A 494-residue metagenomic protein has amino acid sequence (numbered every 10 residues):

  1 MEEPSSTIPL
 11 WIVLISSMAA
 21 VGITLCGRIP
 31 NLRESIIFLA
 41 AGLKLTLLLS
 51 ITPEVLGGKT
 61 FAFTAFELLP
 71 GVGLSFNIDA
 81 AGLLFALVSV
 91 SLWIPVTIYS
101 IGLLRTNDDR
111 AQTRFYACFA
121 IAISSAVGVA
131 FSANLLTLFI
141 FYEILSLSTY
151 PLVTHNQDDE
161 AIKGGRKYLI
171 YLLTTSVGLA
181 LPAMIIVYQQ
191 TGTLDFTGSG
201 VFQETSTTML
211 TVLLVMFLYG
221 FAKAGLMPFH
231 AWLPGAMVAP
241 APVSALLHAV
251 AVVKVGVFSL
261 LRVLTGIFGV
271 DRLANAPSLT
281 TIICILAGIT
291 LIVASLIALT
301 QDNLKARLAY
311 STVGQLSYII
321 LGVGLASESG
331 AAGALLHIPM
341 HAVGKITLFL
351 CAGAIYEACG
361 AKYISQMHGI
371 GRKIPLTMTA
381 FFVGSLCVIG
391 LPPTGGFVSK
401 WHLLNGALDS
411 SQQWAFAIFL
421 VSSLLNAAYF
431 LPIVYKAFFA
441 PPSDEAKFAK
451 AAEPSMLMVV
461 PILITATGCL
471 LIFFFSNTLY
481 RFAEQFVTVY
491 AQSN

Functional and structural regions predicted by a protein language model:
M1-I8, V21-A117, G192-V201, E484-Y490: Transmembrane helix-loop-helix hairpins at membrane boundaries of multipass inner-membrane proteins
S5, I12, A224, L457-M458 (+1 more regions): Hydrophobic alpha-helical transmembrane segments of integral membrane proteins, especially lipid-exposed positions
P9-S16, R33-L47, G82-S89, F115-A122 (+5 more regions): Hydrophobic alpha-helical transmembrane segments of polytopic
V13, M340-V343, L420-V421, E484-N494: Small-residue-rich transmembrane alpha-helices that serve as helix-helix interface/gating elements in multipass
L39-T52, T175-A183, G384-C387, L424 (+1 more regions): Hydrophobic alpha-helical membrane-insertion segments
P95-T113, F119-L138, S148-K436: Hydrophobic transmembrane alpha-helices and their helix-loop junctions in integral membrane proteins
E143: Short phosphate-coordinating micro-motif centered on Lys-Gly-acidic
R372-M378, L431-N494: Cytoplasmic/organellar membrane-interface segments at the starts of transmembrane helices in multi-pass inner-membrane
